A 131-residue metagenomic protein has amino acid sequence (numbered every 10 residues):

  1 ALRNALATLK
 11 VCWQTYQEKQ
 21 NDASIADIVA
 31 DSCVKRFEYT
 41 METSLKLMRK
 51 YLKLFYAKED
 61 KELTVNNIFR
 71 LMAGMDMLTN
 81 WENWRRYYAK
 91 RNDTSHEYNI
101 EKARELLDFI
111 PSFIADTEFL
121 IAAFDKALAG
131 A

Functional and structural regions predicted by a protein language model:
A1-A131: Solvent-exposed interaction patches of small proteins and small membrane subunits
